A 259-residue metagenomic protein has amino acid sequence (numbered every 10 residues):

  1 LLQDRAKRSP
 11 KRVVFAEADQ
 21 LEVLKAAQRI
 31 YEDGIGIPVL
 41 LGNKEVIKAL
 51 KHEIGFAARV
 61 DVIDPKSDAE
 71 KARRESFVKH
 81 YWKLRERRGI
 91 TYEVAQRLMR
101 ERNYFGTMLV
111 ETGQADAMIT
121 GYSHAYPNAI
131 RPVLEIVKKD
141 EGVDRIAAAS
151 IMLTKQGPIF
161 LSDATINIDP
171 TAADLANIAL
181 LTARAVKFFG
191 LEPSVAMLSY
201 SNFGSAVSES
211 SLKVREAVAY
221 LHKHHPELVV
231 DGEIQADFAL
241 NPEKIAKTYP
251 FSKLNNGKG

Functional and structural regions predicted by a protein language model:
L1-G259: Anion-binding alpha/beta catalytic cores of soluble intermediary-metabolism enzymes, centered on
